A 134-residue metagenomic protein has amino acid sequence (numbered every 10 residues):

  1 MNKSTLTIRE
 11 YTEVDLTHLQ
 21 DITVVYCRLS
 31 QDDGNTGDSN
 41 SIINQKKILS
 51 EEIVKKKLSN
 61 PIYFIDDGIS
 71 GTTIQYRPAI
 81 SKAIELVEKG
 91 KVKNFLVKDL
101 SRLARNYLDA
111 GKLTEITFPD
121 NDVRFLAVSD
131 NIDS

Functional and structural regions predicted by a protein language model:
M1-S134: Short, structured surface patches at the beginning of a domain
